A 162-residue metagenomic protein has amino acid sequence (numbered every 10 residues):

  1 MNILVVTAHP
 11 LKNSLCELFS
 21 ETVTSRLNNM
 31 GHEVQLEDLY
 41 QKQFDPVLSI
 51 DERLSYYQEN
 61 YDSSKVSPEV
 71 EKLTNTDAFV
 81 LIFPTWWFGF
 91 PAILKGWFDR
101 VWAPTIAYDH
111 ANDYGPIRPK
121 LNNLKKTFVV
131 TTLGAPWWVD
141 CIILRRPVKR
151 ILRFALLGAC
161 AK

Functional and structural regions predicted by a protein language model:
M1-I106: N-terminal beta1-alpha1-beta2 submodule of the flavodoxin-like/Rossmannoid cofactor-binding fold
N75, G89-K162: FMN-binding flavodoxin-like domain, especially the glycine-rich phosphate-binding loop
